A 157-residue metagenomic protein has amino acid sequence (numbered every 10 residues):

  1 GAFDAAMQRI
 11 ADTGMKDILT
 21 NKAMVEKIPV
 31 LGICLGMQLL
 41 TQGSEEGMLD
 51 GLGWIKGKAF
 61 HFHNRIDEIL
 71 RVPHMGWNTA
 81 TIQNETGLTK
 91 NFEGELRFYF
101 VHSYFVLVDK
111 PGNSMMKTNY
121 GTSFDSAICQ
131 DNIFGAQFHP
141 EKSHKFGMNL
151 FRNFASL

Functional and structural regions predicted by a protein language model:
A2-M75: Cysteine-nucleophile active-site neighborhood
M24-V25, G57-L157: Amide-donor transfer/coupling interface in amidating biosynthetic enzymes
